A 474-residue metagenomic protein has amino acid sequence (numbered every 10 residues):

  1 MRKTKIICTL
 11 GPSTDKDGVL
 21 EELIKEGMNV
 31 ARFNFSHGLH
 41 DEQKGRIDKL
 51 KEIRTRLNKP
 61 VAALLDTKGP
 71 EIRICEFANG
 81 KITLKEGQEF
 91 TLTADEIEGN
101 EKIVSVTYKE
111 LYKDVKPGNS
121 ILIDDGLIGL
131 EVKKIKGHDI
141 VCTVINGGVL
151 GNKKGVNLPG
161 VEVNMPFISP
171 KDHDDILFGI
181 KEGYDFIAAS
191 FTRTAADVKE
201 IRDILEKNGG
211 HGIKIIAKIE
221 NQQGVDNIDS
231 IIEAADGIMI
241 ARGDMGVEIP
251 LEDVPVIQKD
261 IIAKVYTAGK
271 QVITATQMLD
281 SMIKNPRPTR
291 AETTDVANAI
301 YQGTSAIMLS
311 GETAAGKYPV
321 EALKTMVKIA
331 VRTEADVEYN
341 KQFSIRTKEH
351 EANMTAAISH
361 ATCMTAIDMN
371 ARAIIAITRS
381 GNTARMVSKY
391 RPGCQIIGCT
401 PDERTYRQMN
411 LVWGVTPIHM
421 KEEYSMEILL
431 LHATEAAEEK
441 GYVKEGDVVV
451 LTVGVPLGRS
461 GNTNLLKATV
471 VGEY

Functional and structural regions predicted by a protein language model:
M1-Y474: Non-catalytic helical/linker scaffolds that mediate oligomerization, partner binding, and domain coupling around large
